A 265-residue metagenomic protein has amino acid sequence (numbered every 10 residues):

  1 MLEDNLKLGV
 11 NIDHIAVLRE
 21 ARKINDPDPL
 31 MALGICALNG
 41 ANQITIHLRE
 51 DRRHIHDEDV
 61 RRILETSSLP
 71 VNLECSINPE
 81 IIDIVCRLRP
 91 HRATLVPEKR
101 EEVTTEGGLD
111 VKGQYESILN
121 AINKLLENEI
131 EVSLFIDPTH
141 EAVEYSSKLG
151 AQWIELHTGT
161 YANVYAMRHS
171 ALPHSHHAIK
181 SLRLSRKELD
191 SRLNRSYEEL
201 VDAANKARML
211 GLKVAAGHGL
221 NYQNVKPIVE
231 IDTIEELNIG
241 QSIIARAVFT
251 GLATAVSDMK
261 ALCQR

Functional and structural regions predicted by a protein language model:
M1-E74, P79-E80, I84-P90, K148 (+1 more regions): Conserved N-terminal beta1-alpha1 strand-loop-helix module at the mouth
L6-I12, I44-I46, V71-L73, A93-L95 (+4 more regions): Hydrophobic faces of well-ordered beta-strands that scaffold small-molecule active sites in alpha/beta enzyme cores
N11-P29, P70-I77, T104-K112, E129-P138 (+3 more regions): Active-site mouth loops of central-metabolism enzymes
R53-P79, G113-S133, A178-A216, M259-R265: Alpha-helix-loop-beta-strand connector modules within alpha/beta enzyme cores
L64, R168-K180, A245-R265: C-terminal helical cap(s) of enzyme catalytic domains, especially alpha/beta-barrels
P79-R89, T139-L149, A216, L220-I234: Catalytic cores of alpha/beta
T94-E102, W153-A166, T233-L252: Glycine-rich phosphate-binding active-site loops on the catalytic face of alpha/beta enzymes
D137-S196, A203-K206: Histidine/lysine/aspartate-rich catalytic loop segments that bind and position anionic ligands
